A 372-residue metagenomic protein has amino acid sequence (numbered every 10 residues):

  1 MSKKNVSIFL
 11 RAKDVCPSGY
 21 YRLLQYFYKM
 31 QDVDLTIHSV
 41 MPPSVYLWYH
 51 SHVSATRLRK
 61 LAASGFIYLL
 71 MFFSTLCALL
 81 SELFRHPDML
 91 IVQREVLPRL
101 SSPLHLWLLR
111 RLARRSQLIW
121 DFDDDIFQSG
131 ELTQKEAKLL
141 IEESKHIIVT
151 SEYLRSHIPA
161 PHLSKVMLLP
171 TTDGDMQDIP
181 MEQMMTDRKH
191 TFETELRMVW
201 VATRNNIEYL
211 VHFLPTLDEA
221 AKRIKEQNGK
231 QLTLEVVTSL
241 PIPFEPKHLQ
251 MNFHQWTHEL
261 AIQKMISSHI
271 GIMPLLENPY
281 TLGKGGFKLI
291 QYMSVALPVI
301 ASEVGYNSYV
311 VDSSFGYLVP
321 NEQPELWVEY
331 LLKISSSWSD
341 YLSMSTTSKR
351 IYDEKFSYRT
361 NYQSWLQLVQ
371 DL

Functional and structural regions predicted by a protein language model:
D14, S18-Y26, D175-M176, M184-I266: Conserved catalytic-core segment of nucleotide-activated headgroup transferases in glycan assembly
D14-V15, Y20, V45, S74-T75 (+2 more regions): An aromatic- and histidine-rich active-site surface loop
M41, I119, I126-F127, E142-E182: Donor nucleotide-sugar binding/catalytic pocket of nucleotide-sugar-dependent glycosyltransferases
F73-P87, L104-R115, W120, D125-I147: Membrane-proximal helix-turn-helix segments that form the acceptor-binding/catalytic region of lipid-linked
N205-E208, N252, H258-E259, Q263-K264 (+2 more regions): Nucleotide-sugar-dependent
S313, Y317-E325, K333-W338: Conserved acidic donor-binding segment of nucleotide-sugar-dependent glycosyltransferases
K333, D340-K355, Q367: A short, well-ordered alpha-helix in the C-terminal region of glycosyltransferases
S337, Y358-L372: C-terminal alpha-helical cap of glycosyltransferases
